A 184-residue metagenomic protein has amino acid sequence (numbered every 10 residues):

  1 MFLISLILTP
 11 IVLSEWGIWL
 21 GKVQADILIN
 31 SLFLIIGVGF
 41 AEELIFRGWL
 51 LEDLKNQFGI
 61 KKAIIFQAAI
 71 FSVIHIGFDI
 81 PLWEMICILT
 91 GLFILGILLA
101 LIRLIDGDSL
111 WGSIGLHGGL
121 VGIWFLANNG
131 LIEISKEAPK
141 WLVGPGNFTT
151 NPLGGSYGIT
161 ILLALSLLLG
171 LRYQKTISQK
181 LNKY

Functional and structural regions predicted by a protein language model:
M1-I45, L51-Q57, P139-W141, Y184: Juxtamembrane helix-loop-helix connectors linking adjacent transmembrane helices in multi-pass membrane enzymes
S5, L34-I35, G39, I60-I76 (+1 more regions): Small-polar-interrupted transmembrane alpha-helices in polytopic inner-membrane proteins
L6, L50, L98-L99, L165-S166: Hydrophobic/aromatic residues in alpha-helical transmembrane segments
L28-F33, A41, L89-I94, Y157-I161: Membrane-embedded alpha-helical segments of multi-pass membrane proteins, especially the transmembrane helices
A41-F66, L101-S109: Membrane-interface helix/loop boundary segments of multi-pass membrane proteins
A63-F71, G112-I123: Central hydrophobic cores of alpha-helical transmembrane segments in multi-pass integral membrane proteins
L89-I105: Hydrophobic alpha-helical segments embedded in the membrane of multi-pass proteins
G118-Y184: C-terminal membrane module of polytopic membrane proteins
